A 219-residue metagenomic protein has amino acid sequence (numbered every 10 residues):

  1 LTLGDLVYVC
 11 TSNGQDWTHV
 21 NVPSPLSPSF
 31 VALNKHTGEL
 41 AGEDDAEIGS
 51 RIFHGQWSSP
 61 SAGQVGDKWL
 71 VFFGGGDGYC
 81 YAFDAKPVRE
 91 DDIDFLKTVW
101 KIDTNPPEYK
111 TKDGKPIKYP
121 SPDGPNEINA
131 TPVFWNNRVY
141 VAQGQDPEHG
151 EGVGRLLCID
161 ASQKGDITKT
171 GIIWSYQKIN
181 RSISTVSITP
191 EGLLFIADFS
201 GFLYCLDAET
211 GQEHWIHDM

Functional and structural regions predicted by a protein language model:
L1-M219: Noncatalytic, solvent-exposed loop/strand surfaces of beta-propeller-type extracellular/periplasmic domains
